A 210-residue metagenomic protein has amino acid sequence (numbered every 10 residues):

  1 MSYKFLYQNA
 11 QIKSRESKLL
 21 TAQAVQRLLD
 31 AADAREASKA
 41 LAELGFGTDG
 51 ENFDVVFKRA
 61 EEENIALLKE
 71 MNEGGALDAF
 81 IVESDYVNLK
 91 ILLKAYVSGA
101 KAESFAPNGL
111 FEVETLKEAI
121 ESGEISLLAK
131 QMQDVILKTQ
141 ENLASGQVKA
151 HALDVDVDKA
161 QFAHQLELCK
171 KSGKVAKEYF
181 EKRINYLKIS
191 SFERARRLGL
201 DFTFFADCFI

Functional and structural regions predicted by a protein language model:
M1-I210: N-terminal domain-start signal
